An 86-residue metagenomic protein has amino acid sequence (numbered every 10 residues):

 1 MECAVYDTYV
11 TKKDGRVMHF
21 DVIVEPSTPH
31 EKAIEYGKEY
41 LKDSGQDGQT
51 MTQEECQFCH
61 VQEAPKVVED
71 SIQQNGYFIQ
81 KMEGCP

Functional and structural regions predicted by a protein language model:
M1-M18: Short, charged/polar N-terminal "headpieces" of proteins
Y6-T8, V22, G37, I79: Generic structural hydrophobic/aromatic packing signal, biased to beta-strands
T8-T11, T28, T50-T52: Residue-identity detector for threonine
M18-D43: Short, flexible N-terminal segments of the mature chain
Y36-P86: Acidic, low-complexity intrinsically disordered segments
